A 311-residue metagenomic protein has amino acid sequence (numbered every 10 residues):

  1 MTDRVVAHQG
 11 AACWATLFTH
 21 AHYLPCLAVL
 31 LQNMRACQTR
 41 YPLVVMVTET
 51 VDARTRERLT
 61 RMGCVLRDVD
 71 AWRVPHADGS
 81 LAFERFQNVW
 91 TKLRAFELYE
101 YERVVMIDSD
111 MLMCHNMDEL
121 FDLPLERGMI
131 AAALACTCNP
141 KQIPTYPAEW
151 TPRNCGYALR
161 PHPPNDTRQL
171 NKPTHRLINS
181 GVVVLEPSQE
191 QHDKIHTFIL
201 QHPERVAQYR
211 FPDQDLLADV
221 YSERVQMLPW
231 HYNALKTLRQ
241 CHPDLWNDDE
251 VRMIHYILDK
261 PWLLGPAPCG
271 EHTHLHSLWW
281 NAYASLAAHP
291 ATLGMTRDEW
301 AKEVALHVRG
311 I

Functional and structural regions predicted by a protein language model:
M1-I311: Glycosyltransferase catalytic domains, chiefly GT-A lineage
